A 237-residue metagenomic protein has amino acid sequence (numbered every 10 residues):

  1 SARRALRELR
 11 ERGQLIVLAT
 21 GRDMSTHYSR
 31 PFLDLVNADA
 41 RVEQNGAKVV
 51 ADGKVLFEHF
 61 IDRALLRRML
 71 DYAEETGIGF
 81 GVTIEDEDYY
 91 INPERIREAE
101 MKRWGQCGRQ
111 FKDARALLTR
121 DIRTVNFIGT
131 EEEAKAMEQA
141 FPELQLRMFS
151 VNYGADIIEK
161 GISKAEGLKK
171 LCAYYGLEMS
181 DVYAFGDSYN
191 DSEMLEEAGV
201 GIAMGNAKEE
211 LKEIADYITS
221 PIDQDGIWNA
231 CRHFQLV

Functional and structural regions predicted by a protein language model:
S1-I96: Active-site phosphate-binding/coordination module
R7, S192-E193, E209-K212: Alpha-helical segments flanking ligand/cofactor-binding loops in enzyme cores
L9, N45, V125, L195 (+2 more regions): Residue-level signal for inorganic ion chemistry
H27-R30, D52-G53, N92, M137 (+3 more regions): Short glycine-/acidic-enriched loop or helix-start segments at secondary-structure transitions that form or flank
R68, Y72, T76-E197, N206: Conserved acidic, metal-coordinating active-site core of Asp-based, Mg2+-dependent phosphoryl-transfer enzymes
E197, K208-V237: Asp-based, Mg2+/Mn2+-dependent phosphohydrolase catalytic module
